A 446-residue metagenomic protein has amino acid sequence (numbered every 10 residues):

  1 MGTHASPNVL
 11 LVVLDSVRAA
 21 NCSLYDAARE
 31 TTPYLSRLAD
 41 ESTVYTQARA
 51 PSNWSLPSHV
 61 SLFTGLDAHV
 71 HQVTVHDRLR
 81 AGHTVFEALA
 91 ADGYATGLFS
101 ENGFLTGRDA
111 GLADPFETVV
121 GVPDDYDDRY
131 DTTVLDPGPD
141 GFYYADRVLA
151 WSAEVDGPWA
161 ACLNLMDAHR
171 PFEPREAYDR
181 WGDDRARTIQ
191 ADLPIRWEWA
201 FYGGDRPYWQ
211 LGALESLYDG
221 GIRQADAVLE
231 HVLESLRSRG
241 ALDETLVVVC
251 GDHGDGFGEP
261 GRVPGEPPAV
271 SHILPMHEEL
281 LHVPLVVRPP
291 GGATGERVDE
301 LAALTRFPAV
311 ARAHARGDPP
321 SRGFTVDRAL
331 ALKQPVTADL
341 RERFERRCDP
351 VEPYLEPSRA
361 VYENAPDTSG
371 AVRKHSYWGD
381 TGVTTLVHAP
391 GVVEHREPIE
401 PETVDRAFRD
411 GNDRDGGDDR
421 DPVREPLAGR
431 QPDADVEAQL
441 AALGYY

Functional and structural regions predicted by a protein language model:
M1-Y446: Catalytic domains that recognize anionic headgroups
